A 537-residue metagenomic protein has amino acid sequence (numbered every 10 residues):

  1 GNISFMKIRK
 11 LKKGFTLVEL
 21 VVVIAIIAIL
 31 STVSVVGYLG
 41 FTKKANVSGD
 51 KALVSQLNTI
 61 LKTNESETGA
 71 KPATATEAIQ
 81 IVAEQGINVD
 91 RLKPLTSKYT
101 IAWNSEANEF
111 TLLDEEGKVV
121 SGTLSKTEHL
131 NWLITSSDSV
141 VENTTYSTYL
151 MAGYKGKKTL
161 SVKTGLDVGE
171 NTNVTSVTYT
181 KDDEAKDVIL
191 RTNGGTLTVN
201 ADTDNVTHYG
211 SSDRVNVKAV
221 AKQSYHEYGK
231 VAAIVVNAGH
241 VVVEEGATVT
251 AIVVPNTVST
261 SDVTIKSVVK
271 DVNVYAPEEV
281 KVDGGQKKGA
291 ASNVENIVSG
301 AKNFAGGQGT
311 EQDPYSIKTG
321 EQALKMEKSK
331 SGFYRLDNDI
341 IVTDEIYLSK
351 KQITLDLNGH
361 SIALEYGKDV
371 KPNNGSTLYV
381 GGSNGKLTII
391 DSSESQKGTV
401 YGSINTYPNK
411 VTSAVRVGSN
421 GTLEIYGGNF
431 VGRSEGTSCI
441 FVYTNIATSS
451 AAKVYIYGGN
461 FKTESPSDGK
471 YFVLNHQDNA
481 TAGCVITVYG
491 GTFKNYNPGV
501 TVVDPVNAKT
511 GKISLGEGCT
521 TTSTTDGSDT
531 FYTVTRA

Functional and structural regions predicted by a protein language model:
G1-F15: N-terminal leader/signal peptides at the extreme start of proteins
K12-Y38: N-terminal single-pass transmembrane signal-anchor helix
G37-N58: Aliphatic-rich helix starts adjacent to a transmembrane/signal segment
L53-G69: N-terminal alpha-helical signal peptides/signal-anchor transmembrane segments
G69-L133: Extracellular/periplasmic head regions of type IV pilus-like filament subunits
K158, T192, S212, G229 (+9 more regions): Beta-strand-rich solenoid/repeat architectures in extracellular/passenger domains of polysaccharide-targeting enzymes
K163-L166, D183-E184, T203, G320-E321 (+2 more regions): N-terminal extracellular ligand-recognition/capping segment immediately after the signal peptide
G169-T172, K328-S329, I341-T354, L364-D391 (+4 more regions): Extracellular beta-strand-rich solenoid/capping regions of secreted or surface-exposed proteins that bind or remodel
